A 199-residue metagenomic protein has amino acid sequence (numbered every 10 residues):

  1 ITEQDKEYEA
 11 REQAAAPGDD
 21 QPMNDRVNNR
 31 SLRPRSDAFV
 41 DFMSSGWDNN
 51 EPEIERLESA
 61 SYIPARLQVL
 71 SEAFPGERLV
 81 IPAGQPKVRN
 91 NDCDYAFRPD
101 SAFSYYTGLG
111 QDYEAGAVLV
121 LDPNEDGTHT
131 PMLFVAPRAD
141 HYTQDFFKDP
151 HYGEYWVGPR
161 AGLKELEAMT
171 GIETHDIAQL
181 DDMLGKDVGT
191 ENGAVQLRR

Functional and structural regions predicted by a protein language model:
I1-R199: A composition/biophysics-driven feature that prefers long, compositionally simple stretches
